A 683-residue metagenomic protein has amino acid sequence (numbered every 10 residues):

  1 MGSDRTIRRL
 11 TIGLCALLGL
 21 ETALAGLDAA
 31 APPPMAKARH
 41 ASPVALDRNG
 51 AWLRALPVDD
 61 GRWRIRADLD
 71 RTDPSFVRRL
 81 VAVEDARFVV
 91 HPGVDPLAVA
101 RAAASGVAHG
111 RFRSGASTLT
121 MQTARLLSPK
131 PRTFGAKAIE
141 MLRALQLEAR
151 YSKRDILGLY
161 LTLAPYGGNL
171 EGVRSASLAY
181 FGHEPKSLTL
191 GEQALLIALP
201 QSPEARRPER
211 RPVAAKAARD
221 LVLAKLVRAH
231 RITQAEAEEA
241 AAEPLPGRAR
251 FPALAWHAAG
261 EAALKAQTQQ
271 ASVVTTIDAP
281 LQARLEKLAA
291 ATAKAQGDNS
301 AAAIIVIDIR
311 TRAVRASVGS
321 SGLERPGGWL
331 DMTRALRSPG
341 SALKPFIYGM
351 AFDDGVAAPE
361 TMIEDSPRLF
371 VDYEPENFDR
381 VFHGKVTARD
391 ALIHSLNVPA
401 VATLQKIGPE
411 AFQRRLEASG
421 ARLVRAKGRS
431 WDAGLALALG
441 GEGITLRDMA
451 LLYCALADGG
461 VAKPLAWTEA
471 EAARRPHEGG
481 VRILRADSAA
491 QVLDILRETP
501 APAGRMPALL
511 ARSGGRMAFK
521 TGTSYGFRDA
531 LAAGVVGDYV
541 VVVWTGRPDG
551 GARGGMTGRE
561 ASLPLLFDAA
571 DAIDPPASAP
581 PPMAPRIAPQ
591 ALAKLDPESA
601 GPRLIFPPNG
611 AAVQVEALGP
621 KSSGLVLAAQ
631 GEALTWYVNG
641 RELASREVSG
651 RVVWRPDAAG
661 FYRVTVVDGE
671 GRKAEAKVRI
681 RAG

Functional and structural regions predicted by a protein language model:
G2-D298, I309-R315, S320, S366 (+1 more regions): Juxtamembrane regions of bacterial inner-membrane/periplasmic proteins, predominantly the peptidoglycan biogenesis
G2-R5, T22-G26, I232, R310 (+3 more regions): Soluble, non-transmembrane domains of envelope/secretory-pathway proteins that act on or interact with carbohydrate
L80-V81, D85, L226, L285 (+9 more regions): Active-site SXXK
V89-V99, E171-R174, Q234-E236, W329 (+3 more regions): Short, well-structured active-site flanking segments
A108-R132, A249-A262, A357-Q413, D458 (+2 more regions): Conserved catalytic neighborhood of penicillin-recognizing serine enzymes
R125-P129, T162-N169, K186, L190-S202 (+10 more regions): Glycine-rich, acidic and aromatic/proline-enriched surface loops and short helix-turn segments that act as binding
P200-A218, Q269-L281, E324-E364, L369 (+5 more regions): Active-site loop and adjoining helix of the penicillin-binding protein/serine DD-peptidase-beta-lactamase fold
T275-Q296, V306, S317, E324-T333 (+4 more regions): A penicillin-recognizing enzyme superfamily signal
